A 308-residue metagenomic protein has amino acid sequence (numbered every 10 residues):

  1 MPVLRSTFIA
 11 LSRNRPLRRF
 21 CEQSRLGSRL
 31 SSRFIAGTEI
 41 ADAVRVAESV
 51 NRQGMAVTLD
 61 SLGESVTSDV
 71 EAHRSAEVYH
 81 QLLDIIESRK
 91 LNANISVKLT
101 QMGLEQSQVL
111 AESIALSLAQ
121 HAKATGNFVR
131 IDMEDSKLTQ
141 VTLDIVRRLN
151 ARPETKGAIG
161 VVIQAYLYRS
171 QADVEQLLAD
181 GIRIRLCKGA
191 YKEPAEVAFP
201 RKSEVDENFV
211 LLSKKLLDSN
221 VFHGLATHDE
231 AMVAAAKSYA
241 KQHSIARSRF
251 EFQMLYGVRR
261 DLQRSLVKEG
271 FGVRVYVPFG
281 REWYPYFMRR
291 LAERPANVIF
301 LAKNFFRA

Functional and structural regions predicted by a protein language model:
M1-A308: Positively charged, amphipathic and often flexible ligand-engagement surfaces
